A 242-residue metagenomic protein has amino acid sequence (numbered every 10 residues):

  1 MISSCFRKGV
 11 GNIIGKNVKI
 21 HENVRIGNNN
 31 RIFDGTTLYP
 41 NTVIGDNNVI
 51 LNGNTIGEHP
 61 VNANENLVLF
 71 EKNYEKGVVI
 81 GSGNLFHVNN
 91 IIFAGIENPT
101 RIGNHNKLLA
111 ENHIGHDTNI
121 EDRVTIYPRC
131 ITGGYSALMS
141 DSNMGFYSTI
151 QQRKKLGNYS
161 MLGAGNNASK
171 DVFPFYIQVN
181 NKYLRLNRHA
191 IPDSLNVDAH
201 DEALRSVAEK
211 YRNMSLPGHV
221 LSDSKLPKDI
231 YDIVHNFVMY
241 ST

Functional and structural regions predicted by a protein language model:
M1-I2, K8, I14, H200 (+2 more regions): Generic low-polarity alpha-helical segments
I2-G35, P40: N-terminal segments that cap or nucleate solenoid repeat domains
C5-F6, I26, I96-P99, I131 (+2 more regions): Non-transmembrane, interaction-prone segments in cytosolic or luminal domains
R31-K76, I80, V88-I96, T100-R101 (+3 more regions): Glycine-rich hexapeptide-repeat left-handed beta-helix
L221-T242: Short, amphipathic C-terminal "tail helix"
